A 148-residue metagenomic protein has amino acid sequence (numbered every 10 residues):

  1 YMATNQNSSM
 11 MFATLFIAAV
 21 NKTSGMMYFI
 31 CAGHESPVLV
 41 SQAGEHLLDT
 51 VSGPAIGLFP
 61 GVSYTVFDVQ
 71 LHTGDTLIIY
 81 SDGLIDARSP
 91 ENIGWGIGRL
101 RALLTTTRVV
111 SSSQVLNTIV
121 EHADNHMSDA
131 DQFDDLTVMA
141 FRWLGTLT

Functional and structural regions predicted by a protein language model:
Y1-T148: Conserved subregion of the PPM/PP2C metallophosphatase catalytic domain
